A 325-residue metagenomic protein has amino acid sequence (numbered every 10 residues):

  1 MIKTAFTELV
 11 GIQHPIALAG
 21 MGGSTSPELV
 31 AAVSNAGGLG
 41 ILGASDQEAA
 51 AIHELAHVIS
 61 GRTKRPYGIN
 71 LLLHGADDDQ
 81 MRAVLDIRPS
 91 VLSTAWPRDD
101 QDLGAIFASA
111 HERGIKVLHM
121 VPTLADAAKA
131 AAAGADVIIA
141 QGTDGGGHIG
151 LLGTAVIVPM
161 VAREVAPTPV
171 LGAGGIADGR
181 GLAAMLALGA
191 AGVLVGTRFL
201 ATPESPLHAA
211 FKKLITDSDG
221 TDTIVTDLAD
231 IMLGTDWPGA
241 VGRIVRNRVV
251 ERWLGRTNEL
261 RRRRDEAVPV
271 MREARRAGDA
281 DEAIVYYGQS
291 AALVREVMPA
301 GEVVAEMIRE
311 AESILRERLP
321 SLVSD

Functional and structural regions predicted by a protein language model:
M1-P169: Active-site entrance/lid segments in N-terminal catalytic domains of soluble metabolic enzymes
M120, G174-G175: Conserved acidic functional residues
L151-L171, A177-D325: Conserved active-site-proximal phosphate/metal-binding subdomains
